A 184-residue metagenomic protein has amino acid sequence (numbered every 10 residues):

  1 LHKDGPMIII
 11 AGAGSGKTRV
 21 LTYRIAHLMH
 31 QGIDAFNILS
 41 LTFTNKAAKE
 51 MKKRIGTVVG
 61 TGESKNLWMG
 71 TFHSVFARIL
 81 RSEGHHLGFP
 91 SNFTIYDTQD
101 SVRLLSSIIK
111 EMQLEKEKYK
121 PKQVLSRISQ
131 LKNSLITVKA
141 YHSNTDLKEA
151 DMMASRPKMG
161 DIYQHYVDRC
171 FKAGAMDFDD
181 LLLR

Functional and structural regions predicted by a protein language model:
D4-M7, G12, A26-R184: A basic/glycine-biased coupling hinge at the interface between accessory DNA-binding modules
K17-T18: Conserved lysine of the Walker
L21-T22: Post-Walker A alpha-helix
